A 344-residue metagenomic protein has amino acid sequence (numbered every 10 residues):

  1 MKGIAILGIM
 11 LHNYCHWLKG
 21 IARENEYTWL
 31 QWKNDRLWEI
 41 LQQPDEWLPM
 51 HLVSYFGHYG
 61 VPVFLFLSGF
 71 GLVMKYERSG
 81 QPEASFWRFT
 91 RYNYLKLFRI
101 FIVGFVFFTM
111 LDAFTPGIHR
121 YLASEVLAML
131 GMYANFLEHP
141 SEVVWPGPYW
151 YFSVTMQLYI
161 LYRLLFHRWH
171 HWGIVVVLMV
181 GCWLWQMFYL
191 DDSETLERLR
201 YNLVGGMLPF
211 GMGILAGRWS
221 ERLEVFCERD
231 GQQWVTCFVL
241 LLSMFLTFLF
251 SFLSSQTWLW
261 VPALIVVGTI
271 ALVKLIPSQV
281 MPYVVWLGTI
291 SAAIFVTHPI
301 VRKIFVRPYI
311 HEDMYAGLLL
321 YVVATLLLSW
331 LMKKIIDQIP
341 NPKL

Functional and structural regions predicted by a protein language model:
M1-W183, I310-L344: Membrane-cytosol interface segments of multi-pass membrane proteins, especially ER/Golgi lipid-handling enzymes
L7-Y14, M110, L130-F136, L178-D191 (+2 more regions): Aromatic-anchored segments of alpha-helical transmembrane domains
L48-V61, P140-V154, Y189-M212, M244-T269 (+2 more regions): Interfacial loop-to-helix transition and helix-capping segments at the boundaries of transmembrane helices
F70-G80, L164-W169, M187-F188, M212-E224 (+3 more regions): Structural signal for the C-terminal ends of transmembrane alpha-helices and the immediately following loop
P82-W87, F107-P116, M132-V143, Y189-L196 (+4 more regions): Short juxtamembrane and helix-loop transition motifs at transmembrane-helix boundaries in membrane proteins
Q157-F166, H170-L215: Loop-centered beta-sheet repeat module
W169-V176, C227-C237, P282: Membrane-interfacial entry segments at the cytosolic side of transmembrane helices
F210, C237-N341: Alpha-helical transmembrane segments of multi-pass integral membrane proteins
